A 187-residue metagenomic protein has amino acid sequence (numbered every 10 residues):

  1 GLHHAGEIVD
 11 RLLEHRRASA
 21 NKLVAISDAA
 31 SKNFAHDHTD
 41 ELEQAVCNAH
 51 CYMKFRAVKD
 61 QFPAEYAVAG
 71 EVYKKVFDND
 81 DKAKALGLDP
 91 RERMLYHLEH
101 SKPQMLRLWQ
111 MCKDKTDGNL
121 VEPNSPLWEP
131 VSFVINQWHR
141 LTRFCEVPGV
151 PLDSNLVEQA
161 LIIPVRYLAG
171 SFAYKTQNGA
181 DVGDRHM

Functional and structural regions predicted by a protein language model:
G1-M187: Catalytic center-proximal scaffold of phosphoryl-transfer enzymes
